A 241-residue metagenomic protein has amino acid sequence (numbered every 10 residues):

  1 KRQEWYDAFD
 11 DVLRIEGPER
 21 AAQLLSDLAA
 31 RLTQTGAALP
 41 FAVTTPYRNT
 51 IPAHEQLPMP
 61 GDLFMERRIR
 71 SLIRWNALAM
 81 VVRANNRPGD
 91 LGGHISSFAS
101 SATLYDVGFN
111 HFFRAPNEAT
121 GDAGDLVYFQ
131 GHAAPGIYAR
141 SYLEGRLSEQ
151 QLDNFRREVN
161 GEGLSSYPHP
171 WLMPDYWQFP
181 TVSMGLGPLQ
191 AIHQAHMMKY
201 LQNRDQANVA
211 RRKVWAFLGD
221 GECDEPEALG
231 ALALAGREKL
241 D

Functional and structural regions predicted by a protein language model:
K1-R2, N76: Helix-boundary capping/turn motifs
R2-A38: Amphipathic alpha-helical packing elements
D10, T44, E66-I69: Intrinsically disordered, low-complexity regions
Q23-L28, A42-R48, G92-A102: Short secondary-structure junction/hinge motifs that connect adjacent elements
L28-A53, Q130: Terminal amphipathic helices with adjacent charged low-complexity linkers/tails
E55, G61-I73, A77-G89, H94-E238: Cofactor-binding active-site loop characterized by glycine-rich and histidine/acidic residues
